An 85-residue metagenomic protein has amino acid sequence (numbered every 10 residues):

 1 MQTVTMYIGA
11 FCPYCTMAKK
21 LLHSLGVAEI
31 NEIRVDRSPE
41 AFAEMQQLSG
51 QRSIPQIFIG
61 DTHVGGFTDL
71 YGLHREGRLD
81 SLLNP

Functional and structural regions predicted by a protein language model:
M1-E29: Local sequence-structure signature of Cys/Sec-based thiol-disulfide redox active-site neighborhoods
M1-V4, A41, Q47: Small beta-barrel nucleic-acid-binding modules, principally OB-folds
P13, E40, G65: Short alpha-helical
E29-F42: Thiol-based oxidoreductase modules, predominantly thioredoxin-like and allied folds used for disulfide exchange
Q47-S53: Thiol/disulfide oxidoreductase modules built on the thioredoxin-like
I59-P85: Non-catalytic, surface beta->alpha helical segment in thiol-disulfide oxidoreductase systems
